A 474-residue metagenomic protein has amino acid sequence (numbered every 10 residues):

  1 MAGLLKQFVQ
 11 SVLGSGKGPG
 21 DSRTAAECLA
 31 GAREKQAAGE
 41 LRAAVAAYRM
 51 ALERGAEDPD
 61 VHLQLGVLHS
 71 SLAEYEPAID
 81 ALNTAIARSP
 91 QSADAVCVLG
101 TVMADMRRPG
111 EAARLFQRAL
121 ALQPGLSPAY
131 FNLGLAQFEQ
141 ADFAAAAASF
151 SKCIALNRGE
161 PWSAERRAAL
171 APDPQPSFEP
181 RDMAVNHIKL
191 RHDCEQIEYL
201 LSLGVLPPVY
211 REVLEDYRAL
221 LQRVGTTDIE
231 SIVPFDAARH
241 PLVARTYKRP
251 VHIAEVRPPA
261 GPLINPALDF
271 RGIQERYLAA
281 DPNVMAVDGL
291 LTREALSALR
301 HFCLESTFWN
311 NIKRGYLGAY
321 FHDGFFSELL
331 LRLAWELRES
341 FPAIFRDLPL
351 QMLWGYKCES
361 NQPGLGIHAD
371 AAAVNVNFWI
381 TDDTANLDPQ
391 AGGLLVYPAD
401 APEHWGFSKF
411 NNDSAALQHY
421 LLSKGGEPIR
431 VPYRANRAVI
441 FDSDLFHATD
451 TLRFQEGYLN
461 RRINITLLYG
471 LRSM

Functional and structural regions predicted by a protein language model:
A37, S71, D105-M106, E139: Register position in tetratricopeptide repeats
C153-L156, P161-A438, D444-M474: Fe(II)/2-oxoglutarate oxygenase catalytic core
